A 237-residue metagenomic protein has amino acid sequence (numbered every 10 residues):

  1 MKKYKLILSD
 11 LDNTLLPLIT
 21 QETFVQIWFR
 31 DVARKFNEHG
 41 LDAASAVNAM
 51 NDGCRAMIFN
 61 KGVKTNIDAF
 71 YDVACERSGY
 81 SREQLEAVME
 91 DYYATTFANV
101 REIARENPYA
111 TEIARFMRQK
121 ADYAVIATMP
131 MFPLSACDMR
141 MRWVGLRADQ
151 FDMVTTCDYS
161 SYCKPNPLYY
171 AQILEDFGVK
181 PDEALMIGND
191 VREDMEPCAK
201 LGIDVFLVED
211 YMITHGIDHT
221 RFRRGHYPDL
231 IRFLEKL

Functional and structural regions predicted by a protein language model:
M1-A49: Active-site neighborhood of HAD-like aspartate-dependent phosphohydrolases
M1-I7, T111, R115-F116, D122 (+2 more regions): Asp-based, Mg2+/Mn2+-dependent phosphohydrolase catalytic module
L15, E22, A56-M57, T128-F132 (+1 more regions): Short histidine/acidic/glycine/proline-rich micro-motifs that form metal- and phosphate-coordinating active-site loops
V25-A33, M50-R55, Y71, M89-F97 (+1 more regions): Hydrophobic alpha-helical core bundles mediating ligand binding, dimerization, or RNAP-core interactions
H39-D42, R77-E83, R147, K180: Short coil/loop linkers at secondary-structure junctions
A44-A94: A metal-dependent, Asp-based hydrolase signature
C54-D68, A94-R105, Y159-Q172, A199-D204: Short amphipathic alpha-helical segments at helix boundaries and their inter-helical linkers
T65-A69, E86-A87, A94-I126: Short, acidic loop-to-helix structural element flanking the phosphoryl-transfer center in phosphate-processing enzymes
